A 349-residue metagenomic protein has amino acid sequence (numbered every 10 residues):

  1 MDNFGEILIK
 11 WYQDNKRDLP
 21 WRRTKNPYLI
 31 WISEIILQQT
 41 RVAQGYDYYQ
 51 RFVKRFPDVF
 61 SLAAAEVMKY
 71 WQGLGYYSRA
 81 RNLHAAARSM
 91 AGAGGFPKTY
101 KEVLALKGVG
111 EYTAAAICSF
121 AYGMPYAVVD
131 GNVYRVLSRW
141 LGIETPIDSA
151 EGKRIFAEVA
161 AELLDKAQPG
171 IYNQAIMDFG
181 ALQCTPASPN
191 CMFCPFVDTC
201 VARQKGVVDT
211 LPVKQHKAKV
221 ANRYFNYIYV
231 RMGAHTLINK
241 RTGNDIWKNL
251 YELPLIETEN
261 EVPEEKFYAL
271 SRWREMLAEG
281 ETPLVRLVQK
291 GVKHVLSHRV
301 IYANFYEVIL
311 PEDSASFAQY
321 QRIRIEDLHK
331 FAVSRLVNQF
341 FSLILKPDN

Functional and structural regions predicted by a protein language model:
M1-D18, R23, A181-N349: Intrinsically disordered, low-complexity, charged terminal extensions of DNA damage-control enzymes
D2-M192, F196-D209, E275-A278, T282: Catalytic cores of DNA base-excision repair glycosylases
